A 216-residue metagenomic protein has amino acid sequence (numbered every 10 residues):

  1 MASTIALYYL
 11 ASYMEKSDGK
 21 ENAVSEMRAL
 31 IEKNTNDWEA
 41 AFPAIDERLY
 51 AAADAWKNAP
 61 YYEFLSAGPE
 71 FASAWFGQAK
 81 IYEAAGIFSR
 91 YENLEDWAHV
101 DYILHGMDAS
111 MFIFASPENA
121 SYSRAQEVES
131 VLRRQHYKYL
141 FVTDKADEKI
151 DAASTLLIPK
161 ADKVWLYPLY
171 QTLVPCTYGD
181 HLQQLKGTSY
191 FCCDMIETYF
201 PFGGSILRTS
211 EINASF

Functional and structural regions predicted by a protein language model:
M1-F216: A SIS-like phosphosugar-recognition module
